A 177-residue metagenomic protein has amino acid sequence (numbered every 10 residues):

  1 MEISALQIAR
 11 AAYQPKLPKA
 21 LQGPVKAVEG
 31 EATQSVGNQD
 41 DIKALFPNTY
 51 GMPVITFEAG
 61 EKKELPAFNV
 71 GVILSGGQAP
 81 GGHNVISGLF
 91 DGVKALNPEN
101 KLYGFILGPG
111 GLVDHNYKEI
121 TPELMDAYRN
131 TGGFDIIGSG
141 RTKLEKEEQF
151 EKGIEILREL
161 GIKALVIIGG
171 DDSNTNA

Functional and structural regions predicted by a protein language model:
M1-I42: Non-catalytic accessory regions outside enzyme or core folds
M1-P18, K63-V113: N-terminal phosphate-binding or glycine-rich loops at protein starts, especially the Walker A/P-loop of NTPases
P24, G30-K63, L112-L165: Glycine-rich oxoanion-binding loops at beta->alpha junctions
N38, N48, N69, N84 (+4 more regions): Detector for Asparagine
N69-A79, D135-G140, K163-G169: Short glycine-rich or small-residue beta-strand-to-loop segments that form or flank ligand, phosphate, metal/Fe-S
A79-L89, L112-V113, E145-E151, I167-A177: Short glycine/serine/threonine-rich phosphate/pyrophosphate-binding segments that cradle anionic phosphate groups
G92, K101, E155-L157, A177: Extended, folded domain segments that form the structural surfaces/walls around functional sites
F105-G110, I137-T142, D172-T175: Low-complexity, flexible helical/coil segments
